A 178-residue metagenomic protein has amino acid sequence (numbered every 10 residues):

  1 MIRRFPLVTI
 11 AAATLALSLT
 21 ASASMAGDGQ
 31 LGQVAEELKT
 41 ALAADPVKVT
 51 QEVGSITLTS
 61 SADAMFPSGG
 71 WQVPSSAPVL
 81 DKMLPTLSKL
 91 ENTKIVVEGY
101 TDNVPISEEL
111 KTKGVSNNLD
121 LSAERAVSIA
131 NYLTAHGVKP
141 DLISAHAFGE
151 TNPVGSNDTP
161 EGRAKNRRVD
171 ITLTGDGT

Functional and structural regions predicted by a protein language model:
M1-S55, P78: N-terminal targeting leaders that direct proteins to extracytoplasmic destinations
G29-G32, T101-T178: Periplasmic OmpA-like peptidoglycan-binding domain that tethers envelope proteins to the cell wall
A35-P46, T50, G69-P105, A130 (+3 more regions): Periplasmic peptidoglycan-binding/anchoring modules of Gram-negative envelope and division proteins
K48, S55-T57, K94-V96, L142-S144 (+1 more regions): Residues at or immediately flanking beta-strands
S55-T59, Y100-N103: Acidic helix-start/capping segments at beta-turn-to-alpha-helix junctions
T57-S68, L110: Acidic/histidine-rich, surface-exposed loop or edge segments in extracytoplasmic proteins
A64-V73, V115-L119: Second-shell loop/turn segments in exported
